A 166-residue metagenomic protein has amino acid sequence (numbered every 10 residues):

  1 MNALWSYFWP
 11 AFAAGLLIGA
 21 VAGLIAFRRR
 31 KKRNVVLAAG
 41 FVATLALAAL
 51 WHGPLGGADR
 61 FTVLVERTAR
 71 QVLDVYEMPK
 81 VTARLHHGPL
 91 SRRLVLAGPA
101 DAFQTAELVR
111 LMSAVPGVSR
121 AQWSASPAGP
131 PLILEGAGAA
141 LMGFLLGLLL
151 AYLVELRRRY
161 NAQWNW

Functional and structural regions predicted by a protein language model:
M1, G117-A140: Short, aromatic-rich amphipathic segments at membrane interfaces that lie adjacent to a transmembrane helix or signal
M1-L24: Membrane-embedded alpha-helical segments of integral membrane proteins
F12-L16, G136, A140, F144 (+1 more regions): Alpha-helical transmembrane spans of integral membrane proteins, capturing the lipid-embedded, hydrophobic core of TM
V21-A38, L145-W166: Juxtamembrane interface at the cytosolic side of transmembrane helices
G23, R93-A97, Q122: Soluble periplasmic/extracytoplasmic beta-strand elements of cell-envelope proteins
F41-G88: Membrane-proximal low-complexity regions enriched in glycine and acidic/polar residues
L85-D101, L108: Short glycine/threonine-rich beta-strand-turn micro-motifs
D101-W123: Extended, hydrophilic extramembrane loops/domains of integral membrane proteins
